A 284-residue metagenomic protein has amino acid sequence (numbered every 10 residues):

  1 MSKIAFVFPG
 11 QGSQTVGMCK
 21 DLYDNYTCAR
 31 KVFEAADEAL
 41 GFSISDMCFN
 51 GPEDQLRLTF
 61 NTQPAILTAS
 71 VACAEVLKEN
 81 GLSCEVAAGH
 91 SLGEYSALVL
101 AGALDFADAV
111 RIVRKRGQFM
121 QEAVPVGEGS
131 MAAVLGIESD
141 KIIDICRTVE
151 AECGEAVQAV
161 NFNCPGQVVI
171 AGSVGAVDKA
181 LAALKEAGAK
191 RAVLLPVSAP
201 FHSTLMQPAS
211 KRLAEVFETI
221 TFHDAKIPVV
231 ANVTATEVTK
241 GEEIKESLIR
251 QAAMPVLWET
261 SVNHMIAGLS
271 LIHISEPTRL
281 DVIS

Functional and structural regions predicted by a protein language model:
S2-I142, L195, S275: FabD-like malonyl-/acyl-CoA
Q11-S13, L40, A101-P255: Alpha/beta catalytic cores of group-transfer enzymes, especially the acyltransferase/condensing modules of polyketide
K78, K185, I266-A267: Non-catalytic positions within long, well-ordered alpha-helices that form the structural scaffold/packing of enzyme
L82-C84, A189, S270: A structural motif
M254-S270: A short, acidic, amphipathic alpha-helical segment used as a generic capping/interface helix at domain edges
I272-E276, L280-S284: Single conserved hydrophobic/aromatic residue that forms the stacking wall/gate of nucleotide- or nucleobase-binding
